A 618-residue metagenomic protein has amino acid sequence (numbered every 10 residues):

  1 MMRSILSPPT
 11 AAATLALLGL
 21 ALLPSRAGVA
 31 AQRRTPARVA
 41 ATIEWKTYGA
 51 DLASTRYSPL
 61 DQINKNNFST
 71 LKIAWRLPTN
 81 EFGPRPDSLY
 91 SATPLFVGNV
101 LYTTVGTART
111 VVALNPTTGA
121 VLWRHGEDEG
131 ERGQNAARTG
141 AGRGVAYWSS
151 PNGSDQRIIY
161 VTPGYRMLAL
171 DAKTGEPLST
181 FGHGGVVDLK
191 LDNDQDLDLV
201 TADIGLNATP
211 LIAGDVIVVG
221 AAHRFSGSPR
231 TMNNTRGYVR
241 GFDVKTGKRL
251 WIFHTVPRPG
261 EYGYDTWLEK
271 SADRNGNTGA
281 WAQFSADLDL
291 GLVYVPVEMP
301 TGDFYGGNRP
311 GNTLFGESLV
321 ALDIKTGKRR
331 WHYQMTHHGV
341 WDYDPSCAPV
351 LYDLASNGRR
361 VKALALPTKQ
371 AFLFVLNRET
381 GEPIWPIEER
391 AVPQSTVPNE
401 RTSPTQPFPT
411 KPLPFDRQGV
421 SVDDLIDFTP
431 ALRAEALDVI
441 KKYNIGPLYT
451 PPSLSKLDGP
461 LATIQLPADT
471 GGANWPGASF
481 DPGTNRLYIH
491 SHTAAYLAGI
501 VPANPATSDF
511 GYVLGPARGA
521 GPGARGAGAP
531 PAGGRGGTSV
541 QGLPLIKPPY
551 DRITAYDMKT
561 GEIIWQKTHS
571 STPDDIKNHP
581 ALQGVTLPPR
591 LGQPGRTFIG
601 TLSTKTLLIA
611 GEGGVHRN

Functional and structural regions predicted by a protein language model:
M1-T14: Bacterial N-terminal signal peptides that target proteins for export
A11-S25: Bacterial N-terminal signal peptides
G28-Q62, S403-L437, P516-R535: N-terminal pre-domain segments of enzymes
R33-G83, T93-F96, G381, I553-Y556: Mature N-terminal segment immediately following signal peptide/propeptide cleavage in secreted/periplasmic
W45-G49, D87-G106, T110, A136-R166 (+11 more regions): Repeat-blade elements of multi-bladed beta-propeller folds
R56-I63, Y165-L168, A172, P467 (+2 more regions): Short aromatic-glycine motifs in intrinsically disordered, low-complexity regions
S69-N80, V111-N135, N152, M167-T201 (+9 more regions): Extracytoplasmic/lumenal domain signature
Q406, T410-A494, R552-A555: Long, low-complexity segments enriched in small/aliphatic residues
